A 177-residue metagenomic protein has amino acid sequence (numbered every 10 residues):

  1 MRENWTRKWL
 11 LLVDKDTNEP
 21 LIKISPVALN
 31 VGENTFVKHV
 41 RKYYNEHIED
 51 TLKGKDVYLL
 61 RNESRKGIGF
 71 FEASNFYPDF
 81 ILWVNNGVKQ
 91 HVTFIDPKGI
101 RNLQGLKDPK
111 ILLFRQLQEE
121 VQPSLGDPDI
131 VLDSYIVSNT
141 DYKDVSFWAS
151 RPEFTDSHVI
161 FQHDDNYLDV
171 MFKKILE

Functional and structural regions predicted by a protein language model:
M1-Y77, W83-E177: Intrinsically disordered, low-complexity, repeat-rich regions that form long N- or C-terminal tails or large
